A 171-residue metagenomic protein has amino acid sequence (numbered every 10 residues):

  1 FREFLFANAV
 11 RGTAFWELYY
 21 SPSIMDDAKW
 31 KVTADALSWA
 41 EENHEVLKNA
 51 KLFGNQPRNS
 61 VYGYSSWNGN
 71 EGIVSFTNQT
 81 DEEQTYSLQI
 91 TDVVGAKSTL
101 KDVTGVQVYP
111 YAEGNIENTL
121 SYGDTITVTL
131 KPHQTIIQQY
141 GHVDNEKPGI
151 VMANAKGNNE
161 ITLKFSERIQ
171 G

Functional and structural regions predicted by a protein language model:
F1-E117, G123-I137: Active-site-proximal substrate-binding groove within the catalytic cores of carbohydrate-active enzymes
L120, G171: Short aromatic-centered micro-motifs
G141-D144: Short, charged beta-turn/beta-strand-edge "cap" motif at the junction between a beta-strand and an adjacent loop
P148-G149: Proline-centered linker/hinge motifs at extracellular inter-domain junctions
A153-G157: Short, solvent-exposed loop/linker segments at the N-terminal edge of repeated beta-sheet extracellular domains
N158-Q170: A short glycine/threonine-centered beta-strand motif
